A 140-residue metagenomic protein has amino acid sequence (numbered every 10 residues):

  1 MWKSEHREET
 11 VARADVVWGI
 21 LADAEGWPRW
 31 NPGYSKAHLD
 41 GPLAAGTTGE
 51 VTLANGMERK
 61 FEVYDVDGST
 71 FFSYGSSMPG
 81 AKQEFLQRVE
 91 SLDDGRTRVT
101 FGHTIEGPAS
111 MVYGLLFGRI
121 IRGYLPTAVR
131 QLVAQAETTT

Functional and structural regions predicted by a protein language model:
M1-G41: Hydrophobic ligand-binding cavity/cleft-lining segments
D15-G19, D94, R130, A134 (+1 more regions): Replace "anionic and nucleotidyl ligands
T52-T100, T104-A109, A134: Hydrophobic-ligand binding "helix-grip"
T104-T140: A conserved amphipathic terminal alpha-helix motif
